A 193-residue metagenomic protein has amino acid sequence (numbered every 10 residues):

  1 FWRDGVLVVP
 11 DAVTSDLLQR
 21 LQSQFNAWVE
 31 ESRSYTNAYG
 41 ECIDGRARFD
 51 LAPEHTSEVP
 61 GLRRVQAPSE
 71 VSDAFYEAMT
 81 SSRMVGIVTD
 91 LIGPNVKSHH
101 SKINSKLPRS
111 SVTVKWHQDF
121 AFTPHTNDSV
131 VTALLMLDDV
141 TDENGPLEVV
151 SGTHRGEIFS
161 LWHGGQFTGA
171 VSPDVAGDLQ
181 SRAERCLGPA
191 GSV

Functional and structural regions predicted by a protein language model:
W2-R3, P10-W116, F122-T123: Non-heme Fe(II)-dependent double-stranded beta-helix
G5-V6, G191: Catalytic palm active-site di-aspartate
L91, P124-D142, L187-G188: Short, conserved beta-strand element in jelly-roll/cupin
S101, V131, G145: Change "...and in nucleic-acid phosphodiester-cleaving endonucleases..." to "...and in nucleic-acid processing enzymes
K102, L107, Q118, L135-D139 (+1 more regions): Short, structured patches in soluble enzyme cores that scaffold and shape functional sites
H117-A121, L134-M136, Q180-R182: Glycine-rich, charged/polar anion/phosphate-binding loops that engage phosphate groups from diverse ligands
V140-V193: Double-stranded beta-helix
